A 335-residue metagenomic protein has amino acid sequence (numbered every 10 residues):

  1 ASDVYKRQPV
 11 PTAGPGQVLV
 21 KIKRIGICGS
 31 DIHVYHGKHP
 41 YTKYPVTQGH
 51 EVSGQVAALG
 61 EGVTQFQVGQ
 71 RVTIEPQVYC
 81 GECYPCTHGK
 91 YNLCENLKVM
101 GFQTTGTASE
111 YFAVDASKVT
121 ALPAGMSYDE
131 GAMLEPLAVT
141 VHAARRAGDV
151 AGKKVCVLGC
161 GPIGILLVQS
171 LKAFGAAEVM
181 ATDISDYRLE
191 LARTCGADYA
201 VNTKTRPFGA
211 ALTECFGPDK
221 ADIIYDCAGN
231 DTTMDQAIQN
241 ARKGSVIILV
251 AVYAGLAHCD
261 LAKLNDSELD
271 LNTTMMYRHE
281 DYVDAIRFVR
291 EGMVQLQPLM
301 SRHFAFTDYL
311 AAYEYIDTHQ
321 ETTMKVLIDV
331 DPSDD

Functional and structural regions predicted by a protein language model:
A1-Y5: Short, small-residue-biased leader/transition segments that mark boundaries at the very start of proteins
P11-I25, H39-Y84, K118, P123-G125: Glycine-rich beta-strand-centered segment in the early N-terminal region that forms part of a ligand/cofactor-binding
A57, V179-M180, I248: Conserved beta-strand positions in the Rossmann-like core of class I SAM-dependent methyltransferases
C80-L158: NAD(P)H dinucleotide-binding glycine-rich loop of Rossmann-like/cofactor-binding domains, especially the beta1-alpha1
M126-T205, A210: Mid-domain Rossmann-like dinucleotide-binding core that forms the NAD(H)/NADP(H) cofactor-binding site
A147-A151, E190-D270, L310, S333-D335: Glycine-rich cofactor phosphate-binding loops and adjacent beta1-alpha1 units of small-molecule cofactor enzyme domains
D235-Q239, H279-D335: C-terminal hydrophobic helical "lid"/dimerization subdomain of Rossmann-like NAD(P)H-dependent oxidoreductases
